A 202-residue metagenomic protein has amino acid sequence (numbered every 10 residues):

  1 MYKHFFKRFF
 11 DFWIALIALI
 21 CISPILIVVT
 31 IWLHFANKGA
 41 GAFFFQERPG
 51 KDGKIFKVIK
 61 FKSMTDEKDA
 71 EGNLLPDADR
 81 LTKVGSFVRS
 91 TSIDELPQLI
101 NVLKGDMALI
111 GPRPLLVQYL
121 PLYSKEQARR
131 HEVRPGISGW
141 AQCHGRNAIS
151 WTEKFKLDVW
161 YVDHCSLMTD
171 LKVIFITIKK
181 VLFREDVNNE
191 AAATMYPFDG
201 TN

Functional and structural regions predicted by a protein language model:
M1-D66, V173-N202: A hydrophobic, helix-centered structural microdomain
F5-R8, C21-P24, R80, S92-Q98 (+1 more regions): An acidic site on a long C-lobe helix of protein kinase domains
A15, T30, F44, T82-S86 (+2 more regions): Positions in alpha-helical segments
I20-S23, S90-D94, I110, R146 (+1 more regions): Residue-level signal for short amphipathic helical patches enriched in basic/charged and nearby hydrophobic residues
V29, F43-F44, N73, I110-P112 (+3 more regions): Short, hydrophobic secondary-structure boundary micro-motifs
G41-R80, S138-K156: Short, glycine-rich, amphipathic interfacial segments at transmembrane boundaries or analogous
D77-R134, I174-T177, V181: A short, structured surface patch at a secondary-structure boundary
F155-E185: A contiguous, mid-protein "functional segment" used to position or interact with cofactors/ions or partner subunits
